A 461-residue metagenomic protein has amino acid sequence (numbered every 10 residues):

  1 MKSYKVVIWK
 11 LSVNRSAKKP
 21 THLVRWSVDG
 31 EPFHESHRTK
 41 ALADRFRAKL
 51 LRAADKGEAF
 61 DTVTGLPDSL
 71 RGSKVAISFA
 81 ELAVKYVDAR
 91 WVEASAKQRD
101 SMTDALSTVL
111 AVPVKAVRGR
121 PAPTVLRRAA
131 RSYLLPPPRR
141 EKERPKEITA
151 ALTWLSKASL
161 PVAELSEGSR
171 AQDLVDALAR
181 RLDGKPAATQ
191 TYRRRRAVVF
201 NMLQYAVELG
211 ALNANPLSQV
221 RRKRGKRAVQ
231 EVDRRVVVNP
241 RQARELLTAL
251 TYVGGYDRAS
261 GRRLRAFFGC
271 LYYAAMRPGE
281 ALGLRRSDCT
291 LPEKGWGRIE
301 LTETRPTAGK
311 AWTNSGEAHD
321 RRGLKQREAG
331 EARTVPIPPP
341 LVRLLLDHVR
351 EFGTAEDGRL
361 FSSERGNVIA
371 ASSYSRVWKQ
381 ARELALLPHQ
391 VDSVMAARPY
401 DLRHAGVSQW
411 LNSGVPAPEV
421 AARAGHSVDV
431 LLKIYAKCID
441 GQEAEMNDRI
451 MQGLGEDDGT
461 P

Functional and structural regions predicted by a protein language model:
K5-S73: Short, surface-exposed polybasic/aromatic micro-patch for ligand or macromolecular engagement
R25, L66-Y205, Q219-R221, L384: Short, Lys/Arg-enriched alpha-helical recognition elements, typified by the DNA-recognition helix
G184-V198, L212, S218-L284, K294-W296 (+6 more regions): Basic, Lys/Arg- and aromatic-enriched nucleic-acid-binding interface segment
T248, L291-K294, E303-L341, A355 (+3 more regions): C-terminal secondary-structure termini that scaffold catalytic or DNA-interacting sites
L250-G261, V335, R343, D347-L360 (+2 more regions): Short, basic (Lys/Arg/His-rich) helix/loop patches that form interaction surfaces in the mid-to-C-terminal regions
W296-L301, R398, Q409, P418-I439 (+1 more regions): Short functional hotspots where side chains directly engage DNA or cofactors
